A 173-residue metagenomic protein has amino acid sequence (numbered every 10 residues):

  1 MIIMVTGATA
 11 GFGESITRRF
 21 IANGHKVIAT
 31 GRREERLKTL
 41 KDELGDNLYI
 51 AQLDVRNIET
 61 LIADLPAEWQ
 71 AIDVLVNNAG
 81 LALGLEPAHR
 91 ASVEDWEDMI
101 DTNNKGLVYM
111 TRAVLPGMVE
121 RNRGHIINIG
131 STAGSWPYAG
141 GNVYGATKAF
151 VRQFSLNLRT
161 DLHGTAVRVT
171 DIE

Functional and structural regions predicted by a protein language model:
T9-A10: Conserved glycine-rich cofactor-binding loop
H25-K38: Conserved glycine-rich Rossmann-like NAD(P)H-binding loop of the short-chain dehydrogenase/reductase
L44-N57: Rossmann-fold cofactor-recognition segment
E86-A88, D95-E97: Substrate-binding pocket helix/loop in short-chain dehydrogenase/reductase
H89, W136-N142: Active-site loop immediately N-terminal to the catalytic Tyr-X3-Lys motif of short-chain dehydrogenase/reductase
T111, T147: Active-site helix of classical SDR
S131: Residue(s) in the substrate-gating loop at a strand-loop-helix junction that position the organic substrate next
